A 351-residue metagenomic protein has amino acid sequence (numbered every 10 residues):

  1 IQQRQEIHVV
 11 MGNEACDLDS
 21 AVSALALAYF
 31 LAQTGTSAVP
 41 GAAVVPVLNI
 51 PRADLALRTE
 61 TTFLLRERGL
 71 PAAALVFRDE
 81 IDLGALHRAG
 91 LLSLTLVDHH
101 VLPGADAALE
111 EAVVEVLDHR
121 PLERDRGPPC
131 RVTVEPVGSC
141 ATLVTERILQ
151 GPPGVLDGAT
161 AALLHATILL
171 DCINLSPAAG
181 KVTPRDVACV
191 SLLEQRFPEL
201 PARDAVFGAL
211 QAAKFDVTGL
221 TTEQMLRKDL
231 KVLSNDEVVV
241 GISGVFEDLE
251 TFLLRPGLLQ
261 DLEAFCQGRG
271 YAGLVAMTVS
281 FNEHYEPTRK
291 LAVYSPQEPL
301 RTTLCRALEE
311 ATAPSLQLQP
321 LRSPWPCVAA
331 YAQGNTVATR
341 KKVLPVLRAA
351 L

Functional and structural regions predicted by a protein language model:
I1-L351: Replace "Mg2+/Mn2+-dependent" with "divalent metal-dependent
